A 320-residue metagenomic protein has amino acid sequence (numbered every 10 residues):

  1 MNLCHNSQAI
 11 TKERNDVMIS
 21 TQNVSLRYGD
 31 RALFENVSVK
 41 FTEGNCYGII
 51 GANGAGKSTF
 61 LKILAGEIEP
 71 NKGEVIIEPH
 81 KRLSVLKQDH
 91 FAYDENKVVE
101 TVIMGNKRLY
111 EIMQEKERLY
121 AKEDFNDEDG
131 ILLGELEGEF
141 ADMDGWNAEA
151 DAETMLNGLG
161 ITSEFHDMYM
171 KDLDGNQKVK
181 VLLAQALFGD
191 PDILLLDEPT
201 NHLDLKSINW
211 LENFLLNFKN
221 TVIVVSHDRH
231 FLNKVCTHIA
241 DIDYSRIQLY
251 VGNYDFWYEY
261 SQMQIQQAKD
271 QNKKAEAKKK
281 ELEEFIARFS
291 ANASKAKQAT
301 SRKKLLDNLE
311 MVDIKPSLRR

Functional and structural regions predicted by a protein language model:
M1-N2, R320: Accessible peptide chain termini
N2-N272: ABC ATP-binding cassette signature C-motif
G130-N147, M263-R320: Flexible nucleotide-interacting loop at or near the entrance of a catalytic core
